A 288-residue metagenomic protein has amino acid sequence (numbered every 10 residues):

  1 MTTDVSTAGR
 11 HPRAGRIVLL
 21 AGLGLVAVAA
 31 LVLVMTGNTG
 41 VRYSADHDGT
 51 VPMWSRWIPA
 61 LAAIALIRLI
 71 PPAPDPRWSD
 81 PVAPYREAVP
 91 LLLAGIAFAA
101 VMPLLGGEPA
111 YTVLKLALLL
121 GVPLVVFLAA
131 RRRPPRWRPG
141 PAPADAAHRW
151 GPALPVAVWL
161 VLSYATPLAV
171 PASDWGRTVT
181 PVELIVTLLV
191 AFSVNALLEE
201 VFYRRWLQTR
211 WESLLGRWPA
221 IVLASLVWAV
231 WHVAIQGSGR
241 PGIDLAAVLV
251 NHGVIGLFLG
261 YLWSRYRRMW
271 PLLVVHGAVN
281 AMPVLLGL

Functional and structural regions predicted by a protein language model:
M1-P135, L288: N-terminal, membrane-interfacial amphipathic/helix-forming hydrophobic leader that caps and precedes the first
T2-V5, P152-L288: Transmembrane helix-loop-helix hairpins at the membrane interface of multi-pass integral membrane proteins
L19, P52-W57, E87-L91, T112-L119 (+5 more regions): Residue-level signature of transmembrane alpha-helical entry/exit and packing/kink sites in multi-pass membrane
R42-D48, A99-N195, S238: Juxtamembrane helix-loop-helix connectors linking adjacent transmembrane helices in multi-pass membrane enzymes
